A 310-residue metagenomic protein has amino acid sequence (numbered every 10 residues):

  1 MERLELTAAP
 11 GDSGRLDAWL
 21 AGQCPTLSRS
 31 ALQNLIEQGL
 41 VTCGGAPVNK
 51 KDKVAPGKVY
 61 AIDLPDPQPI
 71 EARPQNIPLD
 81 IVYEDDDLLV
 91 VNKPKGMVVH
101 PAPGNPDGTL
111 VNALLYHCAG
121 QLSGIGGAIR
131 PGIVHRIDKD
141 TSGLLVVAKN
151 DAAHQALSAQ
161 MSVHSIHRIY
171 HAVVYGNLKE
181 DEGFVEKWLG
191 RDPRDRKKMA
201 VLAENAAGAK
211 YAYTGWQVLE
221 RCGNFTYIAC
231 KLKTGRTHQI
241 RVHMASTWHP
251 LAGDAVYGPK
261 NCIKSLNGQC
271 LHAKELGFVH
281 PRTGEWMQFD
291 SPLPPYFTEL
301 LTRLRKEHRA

Functional and structural regions predicted by a protein language model:
M1-A310: RNA pseudouridine synthases
